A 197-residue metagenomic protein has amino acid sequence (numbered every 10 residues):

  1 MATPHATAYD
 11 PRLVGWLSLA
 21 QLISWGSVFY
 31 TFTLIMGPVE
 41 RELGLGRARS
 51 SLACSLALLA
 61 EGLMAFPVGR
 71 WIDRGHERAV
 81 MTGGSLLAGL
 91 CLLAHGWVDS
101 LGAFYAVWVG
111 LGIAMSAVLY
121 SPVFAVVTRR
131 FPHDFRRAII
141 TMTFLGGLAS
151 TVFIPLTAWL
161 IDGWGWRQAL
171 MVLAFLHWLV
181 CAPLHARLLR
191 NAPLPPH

Functional and structural regions predicted by a protein language model:
R12-S50, M64-V68, F153-T157: Extracytoplasmic
L22-I23, C91, G102-V118, T143: Hydrophobic core of transmembrane alpha-helices in multi-pass small-molecule transporters, especially MFS/SLC-type
V39, M115-F131: Intracellular juxtamembrane helix-capping segments at the cytosolic ends of symmetry-related transmembrane helices
A57-G62, G147-A149: Short hydrophobic/small-residue motifs within alpha-helical transmembrane segments of multi-pass transporter-like
L63-G102: Conserved MFS/SLC helix-loop-helix module at the cytosolic interface between two early adjacent transmembrane helices
P132-I154: Glycine-rich segments within core transmembrane alpha-helices of 12-TM secondary carriers
Q168-R187: Symmetry-related core transmembrane helices of the 12-TM Major Facilitator Superfamily/SLC fold
